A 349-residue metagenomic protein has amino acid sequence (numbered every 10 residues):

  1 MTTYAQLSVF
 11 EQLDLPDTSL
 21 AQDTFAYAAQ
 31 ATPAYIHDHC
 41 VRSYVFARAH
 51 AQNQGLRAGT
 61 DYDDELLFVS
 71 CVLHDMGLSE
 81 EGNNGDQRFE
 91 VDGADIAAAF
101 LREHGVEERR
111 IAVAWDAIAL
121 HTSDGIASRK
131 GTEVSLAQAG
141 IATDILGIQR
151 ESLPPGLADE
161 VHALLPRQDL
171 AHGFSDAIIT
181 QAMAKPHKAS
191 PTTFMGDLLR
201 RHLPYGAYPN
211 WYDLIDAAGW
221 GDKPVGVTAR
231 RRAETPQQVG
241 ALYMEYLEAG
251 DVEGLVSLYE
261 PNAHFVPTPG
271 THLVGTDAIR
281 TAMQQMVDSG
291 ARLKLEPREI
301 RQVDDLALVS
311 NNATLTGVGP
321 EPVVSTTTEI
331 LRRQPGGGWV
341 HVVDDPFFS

Functional and structural regions predicted by a protein language model:
M1-S8, A31-H37, V41, V45-T60 (+2 more regions): Divalent metal-dependent phosphate-bond-processing catalytic cores, especially two-metal-ion Mg2+/Mn2+ enzymes that act
Y4-F25: Short alpha-helical hairpin
P33-V41, E80-D92, E107: Active-site metal-coordination segments of metallo-dependent hydrolases
H37, V41-Y44, D61-F68, I111-A119 (+3 more regions): Short, well-structured alpha-helical segments
S43-F46, R88-E103: An active-site-proximal "capping" alpha-helix that borders the catalytic cofactor pocket
Q54, A97-R110: Inter-helical turn/loop segments and adjacent helix faces that build the functional surface of alpha-helical bundle
Y62-N83, F89, G93, A97 (+1 more regions): His-Asp-centered metal-binding catalytic motifs of divalent-metal-dependent phosphohydrolases/nucleases
R230-G254, H264-S349: A beta-strand edge to alpha-helix "cap/lid" segment located at domain peripheries
